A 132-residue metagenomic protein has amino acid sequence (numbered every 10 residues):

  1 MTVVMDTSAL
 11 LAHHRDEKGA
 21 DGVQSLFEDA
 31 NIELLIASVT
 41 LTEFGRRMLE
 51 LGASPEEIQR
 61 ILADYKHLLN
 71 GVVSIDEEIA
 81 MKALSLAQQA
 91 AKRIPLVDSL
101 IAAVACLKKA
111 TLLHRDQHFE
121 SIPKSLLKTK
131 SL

Functional and structural regions predicted by a protein language model:
M1-I36, E50-A63: Short, well-structured N-terminal submotif of metal-dependent ribonuclease cores
M5-D6, I36-A37, R93-P95, D116 (+2 more regions): Histidine- and aromatic-rich ligand-binding microenvironments
L10-L11, L41, F119-E120: A generic structural signal for short hydrophobic patches within well-formed alpha-helices
R47-E50, L69: Helix-loop "lid/cap" segments that line or gate small-molecule binding pockets
L51-P55, A90, T129-L132: Short, hinge-like loop/turn segments at secondary-structure boundaries
G71-L113: Active-site neighborhoods of divalent-metal-dependent phosphate/nucleic-acid chemistry enzymes
A102-L132: Acidic, PIN/NYN-like endoribonuclease modules and their adjacent C-terminal/linker elements
